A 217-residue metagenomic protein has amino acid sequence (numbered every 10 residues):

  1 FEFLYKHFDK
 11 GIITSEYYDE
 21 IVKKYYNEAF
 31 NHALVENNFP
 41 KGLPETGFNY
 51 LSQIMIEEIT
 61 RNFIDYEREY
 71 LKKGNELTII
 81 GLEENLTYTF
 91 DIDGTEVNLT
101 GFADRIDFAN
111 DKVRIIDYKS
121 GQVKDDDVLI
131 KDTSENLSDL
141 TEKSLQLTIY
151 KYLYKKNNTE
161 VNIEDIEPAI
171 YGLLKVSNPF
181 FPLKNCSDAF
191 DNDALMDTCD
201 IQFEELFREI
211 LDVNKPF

Functional and structural regions predicted by a protein language model:
F1-F217: RecB-family 4Fe-4S metal-dependent nuclease core
